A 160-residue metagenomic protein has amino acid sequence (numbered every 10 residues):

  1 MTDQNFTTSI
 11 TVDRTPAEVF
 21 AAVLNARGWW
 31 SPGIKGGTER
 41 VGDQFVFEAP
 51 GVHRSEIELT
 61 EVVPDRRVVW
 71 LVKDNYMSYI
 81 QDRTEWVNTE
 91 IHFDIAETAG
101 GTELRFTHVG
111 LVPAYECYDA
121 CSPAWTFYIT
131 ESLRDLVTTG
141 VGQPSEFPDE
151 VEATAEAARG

Functional and structural regions predicted by a protein language model:
M1-T38, R159-G160: Hydrophobic ligand-binding cavity/cleft-lining segments
D3, P50-V52: Glycine-centered tight beta-turn/hairpin loop motif at sheet-sheet or coil-to-beta transitions
N5-F6, V41-G42, E90-H92: Short structured motifs
S9-D13, V46, E58, D94: Generic structural detector for well-ordered beta-strands
V19-F20, F45, L59, W70 (+3 more regions): Hydrophobic pocket/interface hotspot
G28-T38, H53-G100, V109-L111: Hydrophobic-ligand binding "helix-grip"
K35-D43, F47: A solvent-exposed, acidic/Ser-Thr-rich amphipathic alpha-helical stretch
G110-G160: A conserved amphipathic terminal alpha-helix motif
